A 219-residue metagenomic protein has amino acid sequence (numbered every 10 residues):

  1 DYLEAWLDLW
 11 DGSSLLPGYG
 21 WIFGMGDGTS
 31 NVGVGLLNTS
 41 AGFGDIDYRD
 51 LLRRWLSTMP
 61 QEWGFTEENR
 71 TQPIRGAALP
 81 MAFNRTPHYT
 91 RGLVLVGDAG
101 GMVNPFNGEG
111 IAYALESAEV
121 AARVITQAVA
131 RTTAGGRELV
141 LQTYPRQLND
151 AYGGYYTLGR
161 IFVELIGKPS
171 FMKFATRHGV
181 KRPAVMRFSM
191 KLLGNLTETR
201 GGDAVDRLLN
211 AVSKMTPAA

Functional and structural regions predicted by a protein language model:
D1-R49, R53, Q61: Conserved FAD-binding catalytic core of PHBH/FMO-like flavoproteins
D1-Y2, E67, G154-Y155: Short, structured loop/turn "capping" segments at alpha-beta junctions
G33-A41, I46, D50-R53, I111 (+1 more regions): Short secondary-structure transition/capping segments
N38-V124, A130: FAD/FMN-dependent oxidoreductases across multiple families
T126-A219: C-terminal helical "tail/cap" subdomain of flavin- and related membrane-associated enzymes
